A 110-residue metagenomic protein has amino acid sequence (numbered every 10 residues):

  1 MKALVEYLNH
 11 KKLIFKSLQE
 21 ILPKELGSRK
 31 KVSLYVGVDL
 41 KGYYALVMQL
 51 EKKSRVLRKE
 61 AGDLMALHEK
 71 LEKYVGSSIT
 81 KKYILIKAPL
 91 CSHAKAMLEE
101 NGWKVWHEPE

Functional and structural regions predicted by a protein language model:
M1-L34: Acidic-basic catalytic patches of nuclease active cores, encompassing PD-(D/E)XK and other metal-cofactor nuclease
A3, Q19, S33, Q49 (+3 more regions): Sparse, context-dependent recognition of short Cys/His-centered cofactor- or disulfide-binding micro-motifs
L22, L26-G27, S33-L71: Conserved catalytic cores of phosphodiester-cleaving nucleases, focusing on short active-site segments
S77-E110: Short, compact, well-ordered microdomains
